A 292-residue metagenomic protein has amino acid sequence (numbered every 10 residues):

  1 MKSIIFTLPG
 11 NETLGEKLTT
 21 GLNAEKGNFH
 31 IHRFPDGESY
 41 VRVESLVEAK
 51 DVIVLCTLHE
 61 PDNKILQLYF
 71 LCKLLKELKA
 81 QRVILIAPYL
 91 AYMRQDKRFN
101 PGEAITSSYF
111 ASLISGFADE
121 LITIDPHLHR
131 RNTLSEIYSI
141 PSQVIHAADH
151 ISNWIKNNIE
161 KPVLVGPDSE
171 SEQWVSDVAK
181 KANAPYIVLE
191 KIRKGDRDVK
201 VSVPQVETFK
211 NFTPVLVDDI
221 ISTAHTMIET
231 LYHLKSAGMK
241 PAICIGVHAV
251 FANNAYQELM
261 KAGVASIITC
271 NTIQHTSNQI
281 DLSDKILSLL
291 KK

Functional and structural regions predicted by a protein language model:
M1-K292: PRPP-associated nucleotide enzymes
